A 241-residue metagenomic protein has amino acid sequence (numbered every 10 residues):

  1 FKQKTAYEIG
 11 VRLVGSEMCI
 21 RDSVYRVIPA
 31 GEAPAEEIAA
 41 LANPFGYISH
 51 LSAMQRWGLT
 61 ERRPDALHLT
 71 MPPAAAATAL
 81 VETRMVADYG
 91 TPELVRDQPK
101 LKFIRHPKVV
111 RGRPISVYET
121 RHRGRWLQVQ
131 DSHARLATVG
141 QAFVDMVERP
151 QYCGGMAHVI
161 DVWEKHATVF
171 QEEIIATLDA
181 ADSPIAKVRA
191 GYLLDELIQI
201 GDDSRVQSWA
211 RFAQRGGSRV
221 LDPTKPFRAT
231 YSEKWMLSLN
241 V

Functional and structural regions predicted by a protein language model:
F1-G15, I20: Single conserved hydrophobic/aromatic residue that forms the stacking wall/gate of nucleotide- or nucleobase-binding
Y7-E8, A42, S132: Generic anion/oxyanion-binding catalytic loop in active/binding sites
R12, S52-R56, A142-M146: Residue-level signal for well-ordered alpha-helical scaffold segments within enzymatic catalytic domains
R12-L13, Y47, A137: Short aromatic/basic micro-patch
S16-E17, R21-R26, N43-P72: Active-site nucleotide-donor binding segment shared across nucleotidyl transfer reactions
E32-G46: Short, amphipathic alpha-helical interaction segments positioned at domain boundaries
L59-V241: Phosphate-handling catalytic interfaces
